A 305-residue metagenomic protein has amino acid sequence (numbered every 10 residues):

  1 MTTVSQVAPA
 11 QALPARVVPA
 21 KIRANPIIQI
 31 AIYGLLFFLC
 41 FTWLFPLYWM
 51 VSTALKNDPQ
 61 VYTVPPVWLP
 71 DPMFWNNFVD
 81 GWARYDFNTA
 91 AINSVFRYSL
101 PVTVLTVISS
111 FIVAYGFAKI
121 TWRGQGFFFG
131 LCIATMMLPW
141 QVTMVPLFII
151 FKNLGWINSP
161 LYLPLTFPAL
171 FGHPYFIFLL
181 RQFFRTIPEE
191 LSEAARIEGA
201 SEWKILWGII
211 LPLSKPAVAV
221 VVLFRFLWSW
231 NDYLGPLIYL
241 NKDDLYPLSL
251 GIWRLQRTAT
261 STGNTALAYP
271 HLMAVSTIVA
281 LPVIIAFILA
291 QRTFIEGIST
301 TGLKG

Functional and structural regions predicted by a protein language model:
M1-R23: Short, Lys/Arg-rich, polar N-terminal cytosolic tail immediately upstream of the first transmembrane signal-anchor
Q29-G305: A structural signal for multi-pass alpha-helical bundles of membrane permease subunits that mediate small-molecule
